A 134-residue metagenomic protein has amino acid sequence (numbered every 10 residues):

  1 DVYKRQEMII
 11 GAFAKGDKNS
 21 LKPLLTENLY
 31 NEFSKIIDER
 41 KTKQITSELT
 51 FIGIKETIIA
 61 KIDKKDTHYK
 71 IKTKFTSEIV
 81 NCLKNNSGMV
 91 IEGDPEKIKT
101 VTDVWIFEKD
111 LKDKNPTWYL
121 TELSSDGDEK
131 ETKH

Functional and structural regions predicted by a protein language model:
V2-Y3: Short, small-residue-biased leader/transition segments that mark boundaries at the very start of proteins
E7-G11, S20-H134: Structured, amphipathic secondary-structure segments that form assembly/contact surfaces in multi-subunit
